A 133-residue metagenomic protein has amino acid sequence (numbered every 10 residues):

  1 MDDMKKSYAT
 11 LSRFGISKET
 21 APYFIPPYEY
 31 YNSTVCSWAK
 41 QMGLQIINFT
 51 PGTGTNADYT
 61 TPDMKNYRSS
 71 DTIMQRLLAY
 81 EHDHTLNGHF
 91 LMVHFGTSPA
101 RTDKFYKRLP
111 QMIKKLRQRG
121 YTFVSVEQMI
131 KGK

Functional and structural regions predicted by a protein language model:
M1-M92, G96-R117, Y121-T122, E127-G132: Catalytic domains of cell-wall/extracellular-matrix polysaccharide-remodeling enzymes, centered on de-N-acetylation
